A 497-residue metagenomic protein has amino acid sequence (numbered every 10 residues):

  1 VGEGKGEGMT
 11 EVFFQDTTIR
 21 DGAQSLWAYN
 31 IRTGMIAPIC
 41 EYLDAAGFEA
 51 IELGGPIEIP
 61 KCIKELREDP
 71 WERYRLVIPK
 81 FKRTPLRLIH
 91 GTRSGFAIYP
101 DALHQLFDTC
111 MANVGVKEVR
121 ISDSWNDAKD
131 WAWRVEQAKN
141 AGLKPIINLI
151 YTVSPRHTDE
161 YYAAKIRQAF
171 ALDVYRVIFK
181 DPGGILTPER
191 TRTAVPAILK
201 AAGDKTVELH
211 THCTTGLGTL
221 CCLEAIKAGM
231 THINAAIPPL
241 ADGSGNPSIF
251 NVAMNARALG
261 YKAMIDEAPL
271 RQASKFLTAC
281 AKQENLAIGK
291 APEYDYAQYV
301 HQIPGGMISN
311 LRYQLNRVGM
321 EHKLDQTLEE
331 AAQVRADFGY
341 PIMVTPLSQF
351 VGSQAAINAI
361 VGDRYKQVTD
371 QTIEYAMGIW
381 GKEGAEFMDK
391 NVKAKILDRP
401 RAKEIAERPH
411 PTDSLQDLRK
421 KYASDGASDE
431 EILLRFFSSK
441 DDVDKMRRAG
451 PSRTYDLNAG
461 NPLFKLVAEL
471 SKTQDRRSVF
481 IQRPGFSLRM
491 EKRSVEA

Functional and structural regions predicted by a protein language model:
E3, M9-W27, P79: N-terminal amphipathic alpha-helix/helix-capping segment at the start of soluble metabolic enzymes
F14, G22, L43, I121 (+4 more regions): Conserved, mostly hydrophobic/aromatic
A37, E41, A50, G55-R167 (+2 more regions): Active-site beta->alpha loop and helix N-cap motifs at the rims of alpha/beta catalytic domains
Y42-A45, E49-C62, P292-A297, Q302 (+1 more regions): Terminal or standalone catalytic/regulatory effector modules within metabolic enzymes and repeat proteins
Y74-K82, A132-G142, R192-G203, A253 (+2 more regions): Surface-exposed amphipathic alpha-helices with a cationic face
I121, D181, A228-G245: Glycine-rich phosphate-binding active-site loops on the catalytic face of alpha/beta enzymes
H157-A169, T215-M230: Catalytic cores of alpha/beta
A241-D266: C-terminal helical cap(s) of enzyme catalytic domains, especially alpha/beta-barrels
